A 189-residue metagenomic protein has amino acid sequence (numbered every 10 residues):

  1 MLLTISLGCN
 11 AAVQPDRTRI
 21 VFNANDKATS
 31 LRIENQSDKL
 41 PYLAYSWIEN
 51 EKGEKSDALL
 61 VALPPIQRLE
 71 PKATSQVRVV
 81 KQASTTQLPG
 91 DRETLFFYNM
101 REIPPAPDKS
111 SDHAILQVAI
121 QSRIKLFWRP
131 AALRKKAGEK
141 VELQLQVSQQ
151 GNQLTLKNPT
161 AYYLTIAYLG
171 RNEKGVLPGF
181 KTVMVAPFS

Functional and structural regions predicted by a protein language model:
M1-I5: Sec-dependent N-terminal signal peptides
S6-N10: N-terminal signal peptide c-region/cleavage motif recognized by signal peptidases
A11-E34, K135-Q149, T182: Beta-sheet-dominated interaction scaffolds and their linkers
T29-N35, V79, F96-R101, Q153-N158: Buried hydrophobic-core signal for structured, non-transmembrane domains
Q36, E49-E51, T74, V80-S84 (+3 more regions): Solvent-exposed coil/turn segments that connect beta secondary-structure elements in extracytoplasmic/periplasmic
S37-E54, P159-V176: Short acidic, flexible loop segments centered on an aromatic residue
G53-T86, K174-S189: Intrinsically disordered, low-complexity Pro/Gly/Ser/Thr-rich segments with frequent PxxP/GP/PP motifs and embedded
S84-L133, A137: Terminal connector regions
